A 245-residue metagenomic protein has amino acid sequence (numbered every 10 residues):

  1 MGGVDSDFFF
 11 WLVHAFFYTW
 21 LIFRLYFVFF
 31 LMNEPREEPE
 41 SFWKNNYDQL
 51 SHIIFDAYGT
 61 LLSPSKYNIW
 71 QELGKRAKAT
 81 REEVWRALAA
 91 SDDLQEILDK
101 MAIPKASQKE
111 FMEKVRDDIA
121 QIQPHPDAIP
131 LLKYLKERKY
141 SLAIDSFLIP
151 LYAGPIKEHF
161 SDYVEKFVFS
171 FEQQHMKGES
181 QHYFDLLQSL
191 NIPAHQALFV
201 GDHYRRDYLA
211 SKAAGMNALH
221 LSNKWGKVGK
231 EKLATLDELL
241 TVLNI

Functional and structural regions predicted by a protein language model:
G2-F8: Extreme N-terminal basic, low-complexity initiation segments that serve as generic localization/processing leaders
F16-F55, I129, K133-K136, Y140-I245: Asp-based, Mg2+/Mn2+-dependent phosphohydrolase catalytic module
N33-R86: Active-site neighborhood of HAD-like aspartate-dependent phosphohydrolases
P64-K66, D127, L148: Acidic donor-diphosphate engagement hotspot in glycosyltransferases and nucleotidyltransferases that stabilizes
N68, E72, E96-K100, K114 (+3 more regions): Alpha-helical elements of Rossmann-like donor-binding domains used by nucleotide-donor carbohydrate transfer enzymes
I69-G74, L94, F111-I119, Y152-I156: Hydrophobic alpha-helical core bundles mediating ligand binding, dimerization, or RNAP-core interactions
A77-L88, A102-K114, V164: Short, surface-exposed acidic
L94-I129: Metal-dependent phosphoesterase signature
